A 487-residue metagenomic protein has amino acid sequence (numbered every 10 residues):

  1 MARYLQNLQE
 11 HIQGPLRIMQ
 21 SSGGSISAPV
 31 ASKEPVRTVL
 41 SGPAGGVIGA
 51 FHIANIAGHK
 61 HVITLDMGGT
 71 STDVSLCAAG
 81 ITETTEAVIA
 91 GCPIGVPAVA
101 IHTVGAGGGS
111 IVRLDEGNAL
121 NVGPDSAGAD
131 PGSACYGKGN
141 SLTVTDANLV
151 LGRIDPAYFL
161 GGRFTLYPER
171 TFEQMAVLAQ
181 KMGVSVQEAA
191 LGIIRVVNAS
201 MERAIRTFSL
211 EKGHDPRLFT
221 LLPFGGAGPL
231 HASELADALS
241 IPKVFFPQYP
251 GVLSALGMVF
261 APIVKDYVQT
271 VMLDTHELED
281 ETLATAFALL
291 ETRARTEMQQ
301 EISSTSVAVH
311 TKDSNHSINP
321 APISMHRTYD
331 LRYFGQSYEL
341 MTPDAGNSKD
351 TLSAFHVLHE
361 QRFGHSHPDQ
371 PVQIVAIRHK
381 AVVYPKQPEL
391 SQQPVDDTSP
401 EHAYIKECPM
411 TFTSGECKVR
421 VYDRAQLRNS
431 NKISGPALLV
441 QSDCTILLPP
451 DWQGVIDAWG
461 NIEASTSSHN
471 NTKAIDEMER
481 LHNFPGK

Functional and structural regions predicted by a protein language model:
M1-S27, E188-S200: Hydrophobic alpha-helical segments characteristic of transmembrane helices in integral membrane transporters
L5-Q6, S25-V62, T84-V99, G109-I111 (+2 more regions): Conserved phosphate-binding catalytic cores of ATP/NTP-utilizing and phosphoryl-transfer enzymes
I12-L16, K33-V36, P43-A44, A57-V62 (+13 more regions): Short coil/turn connectors at secondary-structure junctions
L16-Q20, V39-S41, I63-L65, V74-L76 (+10 more regions): General beta-strand structural signal in soluble alpha/beta enzymes
P43, L65-S71, V104-G107, F224-A227 (+1 more regions): A short acidic Gly-Thr/Ser loop motif
H59, G69, A127-G128, L142 (+4 more regions): C-terminal, non-catalytic interaction/recognition modules in large multi-subunit enzymes and RNPs
G68-T72, C77, A100, A106-M175: Mobile "lid/hinge" segments at catalytic clefts and subdomain interfaces of large enzymes
